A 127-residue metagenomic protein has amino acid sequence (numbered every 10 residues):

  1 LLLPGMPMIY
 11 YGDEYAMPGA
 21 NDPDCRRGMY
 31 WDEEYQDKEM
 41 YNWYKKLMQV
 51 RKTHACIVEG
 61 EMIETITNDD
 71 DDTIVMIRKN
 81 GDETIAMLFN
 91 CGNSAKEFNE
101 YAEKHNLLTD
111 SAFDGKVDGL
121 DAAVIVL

Functional and structural regions predicted by a protein language model:
L1-D37: Aromatic/acidic polysaccharide-binding cleft in carbohydrate-active enzymes
G12-E14, L47, A86: Conserved, mostly hydrophobic/aromatic
Y15-M17, Q36, G81, C91-S94 (+1 more regions): Short, solvent-exposed loop/turn segments at secondary-structure junctions
Y30-T65: Aromatic- and carboxylate-lined catalytic core of secreted/periplasmic carbohydrate-active enzymes
E59-M62, L88-N90, F113: A conserved amphipathic helix/loop scaffold that creates a polar/acidic microenvironment used either to coordinate
T65-Y101: Carbohydrate-binding surface patches
Y101-A112: Solvent-exposed beta-hairpin/edge-strand motifs
F113-L127: C-terminal beta-strand-rich structural cap/linker in extracellular carbohydrate-active enzymes
